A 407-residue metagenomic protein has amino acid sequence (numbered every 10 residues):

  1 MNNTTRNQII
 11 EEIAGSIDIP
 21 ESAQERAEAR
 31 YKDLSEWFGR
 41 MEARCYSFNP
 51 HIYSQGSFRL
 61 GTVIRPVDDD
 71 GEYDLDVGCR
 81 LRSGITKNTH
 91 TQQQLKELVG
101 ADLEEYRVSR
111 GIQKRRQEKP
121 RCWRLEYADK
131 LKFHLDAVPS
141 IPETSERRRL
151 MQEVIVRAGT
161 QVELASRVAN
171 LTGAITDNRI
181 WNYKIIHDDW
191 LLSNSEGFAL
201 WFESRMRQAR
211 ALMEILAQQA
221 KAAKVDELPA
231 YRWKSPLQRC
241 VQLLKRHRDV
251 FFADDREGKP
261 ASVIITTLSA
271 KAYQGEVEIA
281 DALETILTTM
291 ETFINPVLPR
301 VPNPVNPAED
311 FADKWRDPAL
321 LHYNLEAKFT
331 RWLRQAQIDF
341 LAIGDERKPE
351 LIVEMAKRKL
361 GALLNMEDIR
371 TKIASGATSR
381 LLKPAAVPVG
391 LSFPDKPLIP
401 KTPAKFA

Functional and structural regions predicted by a protein language model:
M1-E12, E21, I294-A407: Terminal (often C-terminal) interaction modules
M1-E72, C79-E97, C122, A385-L391 (+1 more regions): N-terminal regions immediately upstream of nucleotidyltransferase
I10-E11, E72-S83, A217-V225, V263-T266: Glycine-rich, often proline-containing surface loops adjacent to acidic residues and nearby aromatics that form
F38-R44, L60, Q93-R157, Q161-S193: Conserved catalytic core of two-metal-ion nucleotidyltransferases
R65-E72, A128, D255-G258: Short glycine/proline-enriched loop/turn "hinge" motifs that connect secondary-structure elements and lie
D70-D76, E118-P120, K130-K132, I264: Short, solvent-exposed loop/turn segments at the edges of secondary structure
A174-Q238: Long, charge-rich alpha-helical interaction segments
R205, Q219-I338: Conserved nucleotidyltransferase catalytic core and NTase-mimicking acidic/glycine-rich helix/loop elements in nucleic
